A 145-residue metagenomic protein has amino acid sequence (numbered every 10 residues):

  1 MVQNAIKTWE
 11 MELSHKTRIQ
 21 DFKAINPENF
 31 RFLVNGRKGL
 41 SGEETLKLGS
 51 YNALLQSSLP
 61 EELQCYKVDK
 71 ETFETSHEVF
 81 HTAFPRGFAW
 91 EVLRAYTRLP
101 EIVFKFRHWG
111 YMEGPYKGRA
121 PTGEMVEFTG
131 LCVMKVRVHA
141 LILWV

Functional and structural regions predicted by a protein language model:
M1-V145: C-terminal and inter-domain tail/linker signature
